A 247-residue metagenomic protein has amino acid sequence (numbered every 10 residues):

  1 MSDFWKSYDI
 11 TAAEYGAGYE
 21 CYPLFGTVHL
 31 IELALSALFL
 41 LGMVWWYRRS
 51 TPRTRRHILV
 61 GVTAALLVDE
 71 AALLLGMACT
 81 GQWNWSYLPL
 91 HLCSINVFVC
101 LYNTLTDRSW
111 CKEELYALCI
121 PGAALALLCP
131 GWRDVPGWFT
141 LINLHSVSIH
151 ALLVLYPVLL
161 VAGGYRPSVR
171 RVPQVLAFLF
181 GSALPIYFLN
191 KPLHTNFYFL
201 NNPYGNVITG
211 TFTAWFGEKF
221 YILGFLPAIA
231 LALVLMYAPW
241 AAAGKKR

Functional and structural regions predicted by a protein language model:
M1-R56: N-terminal topogenic module of multi-pass integral membrane proteins
G16-L35, A177, L193-L233: Membrane-interface transmembrane-helix boundary segments in multi-pass integral membrane proteins
H29-L35, G81-C93, Y116: Structural signature of hydrophobic alpha-helical transmembrane segments
L41-W45, C100, L152-R171: Alpha-helical transmembrane segments in multipass membrane proteins, preferentially the mid-helix core
W46-L59, L105-E113, G163-P173, K246-R247: Membrane-interface helix-boundary motifs at transmembrane edges
R56-V60, Y87-H91, K112-I120: Cytoplasmic-side transmembrane-helix entry/capping segments in multi-pass membrane proteins
A65-L75, C119-G131, L179-L189: Aromatic-anchored segments of alpha-helical transmembrane domains
L105-Y156: Membrane-proximal helix-loop-helix units in multi-pass membrane proteins
